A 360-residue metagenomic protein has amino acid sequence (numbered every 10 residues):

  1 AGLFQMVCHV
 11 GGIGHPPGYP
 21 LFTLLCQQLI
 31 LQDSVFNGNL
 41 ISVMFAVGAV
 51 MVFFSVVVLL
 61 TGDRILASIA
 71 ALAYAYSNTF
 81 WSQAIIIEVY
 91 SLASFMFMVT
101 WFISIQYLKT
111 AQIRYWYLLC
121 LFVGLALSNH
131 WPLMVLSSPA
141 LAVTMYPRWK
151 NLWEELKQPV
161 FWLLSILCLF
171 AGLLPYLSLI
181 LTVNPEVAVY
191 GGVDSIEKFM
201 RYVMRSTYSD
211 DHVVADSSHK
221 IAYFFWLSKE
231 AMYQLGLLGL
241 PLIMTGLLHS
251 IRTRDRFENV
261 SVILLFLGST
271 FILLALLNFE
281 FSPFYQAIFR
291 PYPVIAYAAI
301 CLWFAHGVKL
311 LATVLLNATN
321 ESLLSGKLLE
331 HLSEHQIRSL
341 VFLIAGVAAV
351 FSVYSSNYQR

Functional and structural regions predicted by a protein language model:
V7-V10, A70-L72, I103, Y115-N129 (+1 more regions): Membrane-interface alpha helices of multi-pass inner-membrane proteins
P20-L24, L31-M51, S68, Q83 (+2 more regions): Loop-to-helix entry region of an early transmembrane alpha helix in multi-pass inner-membrane enzymes
L40-T61, M98-I103, T245, L302-H306: Transmembrane-helix motifs of polytopic, lipid-linked glycan transferases
F53-Y76, S94-F95, R114, N317-N320 (+2 more regions): Transmembrane-helix signature of polytopic, membrane-embedded enzymes that assemble or transfer cell-envelope glycans
V58-R64, A84, M98-L118, L125-A126 (+2 more regions): Membrane-interface transmembrane helices that cradle and orient dolichyl/undecaprenyl
Q106-K109, V135-F170: Perimembrane helix-loop-helix junctions
Y233-R256: Hydrophobic, aromatic-rich transmembrane alpha-helices and their immediate juxtamembrane boundary segments
I251-R254, H306-Y354: Signature aromatic-anchored transmembrane alpha helix within multi-pass, membrane-resident enzymes that catalyze glycan
